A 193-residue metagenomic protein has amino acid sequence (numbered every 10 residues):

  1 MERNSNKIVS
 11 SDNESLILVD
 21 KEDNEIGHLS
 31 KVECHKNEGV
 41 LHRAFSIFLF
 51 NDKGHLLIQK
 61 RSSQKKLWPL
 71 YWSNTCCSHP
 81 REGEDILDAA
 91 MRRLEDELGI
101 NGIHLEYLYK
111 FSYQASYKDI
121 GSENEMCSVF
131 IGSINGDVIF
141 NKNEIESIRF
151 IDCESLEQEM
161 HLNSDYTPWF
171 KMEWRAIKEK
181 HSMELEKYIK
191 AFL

Functional and structural regions predicted by a protein language model:
M1-D12, M183-L193: Short, Lys/Arg-enriched, disordered terminal segments
E2-S46, F50-D52: Acidic, metal-coordinating catalytic segment for phosphate/diphosphate chemistry, firing primarily on the Nudix
S10, S73-N74, F140-E144: Short glycine-enriched loop/turn motifs at secondary-structure junctions
E33, E82, Y109-Q114, G121-L193: Nudix hydrolase/Nudix homology domain
N37-G39, L67-W72, R149-D152: A short, polar/proline- and glycine-enriched secondary-structure boundary/capping micro-motif
A44-C77: A glycine-rich, hydrophobic loop/mini-helix early in the fold
L57-I58, T75-L108, F130: The catalytic Nudix box helix
